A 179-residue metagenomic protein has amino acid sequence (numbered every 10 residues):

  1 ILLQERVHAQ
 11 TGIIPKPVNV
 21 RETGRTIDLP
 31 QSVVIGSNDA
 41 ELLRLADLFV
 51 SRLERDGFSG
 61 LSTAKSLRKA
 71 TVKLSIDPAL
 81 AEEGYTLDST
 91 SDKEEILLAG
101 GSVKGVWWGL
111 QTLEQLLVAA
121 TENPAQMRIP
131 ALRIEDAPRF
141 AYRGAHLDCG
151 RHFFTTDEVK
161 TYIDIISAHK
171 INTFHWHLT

Functional and structural regions predicted by a protein language model:
I1-V7: C-terminal segment of classical bacterial N-terminal signal peptides
V7-Y142: Contiguous, structured surface segment used for ligand recognition
P138-T179: Substrate-binding cleft of carbohydrate-active enzyme catalytic domains
